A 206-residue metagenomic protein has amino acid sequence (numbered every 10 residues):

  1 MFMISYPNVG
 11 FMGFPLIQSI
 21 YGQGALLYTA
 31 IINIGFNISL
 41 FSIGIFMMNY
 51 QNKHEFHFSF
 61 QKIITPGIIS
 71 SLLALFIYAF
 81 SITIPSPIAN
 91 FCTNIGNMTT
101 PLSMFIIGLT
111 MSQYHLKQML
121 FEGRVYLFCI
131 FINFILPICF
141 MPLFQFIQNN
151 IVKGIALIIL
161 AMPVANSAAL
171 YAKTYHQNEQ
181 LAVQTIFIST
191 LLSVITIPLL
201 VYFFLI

Functional and structural regions predicted by a protein language model:
M1-I206: Alpha-helical transmembrane segments of multi-pass small-molecule/ion transporters
